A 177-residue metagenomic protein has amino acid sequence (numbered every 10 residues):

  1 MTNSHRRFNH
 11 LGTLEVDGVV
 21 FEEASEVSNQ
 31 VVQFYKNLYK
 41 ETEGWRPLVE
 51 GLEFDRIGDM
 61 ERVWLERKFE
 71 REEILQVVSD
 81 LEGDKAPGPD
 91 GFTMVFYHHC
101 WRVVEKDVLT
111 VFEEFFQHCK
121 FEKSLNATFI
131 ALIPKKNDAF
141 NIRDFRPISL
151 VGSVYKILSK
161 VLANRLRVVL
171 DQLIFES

Functional and structural regions predicted by a protein language model:
M1-R143, I157: Surface-exposed loop/turn segments and immediately adjacent short secondary-structure elements within folded domains
R143-I174: Conserved pre-motif C helix in the palm subdomain of viral-like polymerases
S177: Segments that form or flank anion-binding pockets
